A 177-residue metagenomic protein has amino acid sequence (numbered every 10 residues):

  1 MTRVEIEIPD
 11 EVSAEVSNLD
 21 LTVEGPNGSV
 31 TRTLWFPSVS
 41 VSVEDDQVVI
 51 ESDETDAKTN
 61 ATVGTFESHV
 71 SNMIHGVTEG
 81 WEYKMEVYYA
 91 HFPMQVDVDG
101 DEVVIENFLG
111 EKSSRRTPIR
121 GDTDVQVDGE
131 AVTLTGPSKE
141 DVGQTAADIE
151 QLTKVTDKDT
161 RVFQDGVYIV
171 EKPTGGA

Functional and structural regions predicted by a protein language model:
M1-A177: Ribosome-associated RNA-binding proteins
